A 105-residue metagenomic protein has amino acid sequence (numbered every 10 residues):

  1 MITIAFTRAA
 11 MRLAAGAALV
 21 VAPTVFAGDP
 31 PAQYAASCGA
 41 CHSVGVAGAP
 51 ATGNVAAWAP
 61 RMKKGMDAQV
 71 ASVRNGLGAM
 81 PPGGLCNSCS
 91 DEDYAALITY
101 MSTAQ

Functional and structural regions predicted by a protein language model:
I2-A15: Bacterial N-terminal signal peptides that target proteins for export
A22-T24: N-terminal signal peptide c-region/cleavage motif recognized by signal peptidases
Q33: Flanking scaffold residues of small Cys/His-coordinated metal-binding clusters
S37-V44, L97: The canonical Cys-X-X-Cys-His
H42-A71: Gly/Gly-Pro-rich "capping" loops immediately C-terminal to redox-active cysteine motifs in periplasmic/lumenal
A51, Q69-A95, M101-A104: Axial heme c-ligation environment in periplasmic c-type cytochrome domains
